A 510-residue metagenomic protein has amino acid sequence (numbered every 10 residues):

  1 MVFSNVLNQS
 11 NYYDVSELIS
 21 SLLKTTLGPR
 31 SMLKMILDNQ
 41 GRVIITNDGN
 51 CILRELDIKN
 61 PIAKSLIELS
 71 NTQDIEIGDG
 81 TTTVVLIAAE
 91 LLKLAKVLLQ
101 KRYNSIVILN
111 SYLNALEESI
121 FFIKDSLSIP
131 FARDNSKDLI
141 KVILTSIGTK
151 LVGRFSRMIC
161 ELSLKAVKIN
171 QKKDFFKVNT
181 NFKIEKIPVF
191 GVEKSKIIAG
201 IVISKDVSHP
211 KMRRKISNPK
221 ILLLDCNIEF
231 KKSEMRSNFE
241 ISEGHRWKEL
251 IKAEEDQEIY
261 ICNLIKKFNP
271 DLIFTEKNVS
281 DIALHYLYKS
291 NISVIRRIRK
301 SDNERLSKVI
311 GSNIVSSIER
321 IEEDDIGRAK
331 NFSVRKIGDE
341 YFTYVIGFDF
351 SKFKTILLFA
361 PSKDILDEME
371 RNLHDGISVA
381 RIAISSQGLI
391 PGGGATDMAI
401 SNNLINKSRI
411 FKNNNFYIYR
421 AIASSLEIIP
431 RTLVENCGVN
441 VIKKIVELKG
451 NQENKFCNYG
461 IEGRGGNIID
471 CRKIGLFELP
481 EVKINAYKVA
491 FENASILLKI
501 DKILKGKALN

Functional and structural regions predicted by a protein language model:
M1-I45, G49-N50, E117-A360, E368: Extended amphipathic alpha-helical scaffolds
F3, Q73-T83, L389-P391: Glycine/serine-rich anion-binding loops at beta->alpha junctions that coordinate negatively charged ligand groups
L7-S10, D57-K59, I159, T355-L357 (+1 more regions): Extended, low-charge hydrophobic alpha-helical regions
G28, G78, R102, S163 (+5 more regions): Residue-level signature of catalytic and energy-coupling elements of molecular machines, predominantly ATP/GTP-dependent
D38-Q40, N50, A89, Y103-N104 (+16 more regions): Short, ordered loop/turn segments at secondary-structure junctions
I44-Q73: Active-site cofactor/substrate anionic-group-binding motifs, chiefly glycine- and Lys/Arg-rich phosphate-binding loops
D79-K93: Elongated alpha-helical scaffolds
K101-T149, S217, R320-S351, R409-L479: A structural-propensity feature for long, helix-poor, extended segments
